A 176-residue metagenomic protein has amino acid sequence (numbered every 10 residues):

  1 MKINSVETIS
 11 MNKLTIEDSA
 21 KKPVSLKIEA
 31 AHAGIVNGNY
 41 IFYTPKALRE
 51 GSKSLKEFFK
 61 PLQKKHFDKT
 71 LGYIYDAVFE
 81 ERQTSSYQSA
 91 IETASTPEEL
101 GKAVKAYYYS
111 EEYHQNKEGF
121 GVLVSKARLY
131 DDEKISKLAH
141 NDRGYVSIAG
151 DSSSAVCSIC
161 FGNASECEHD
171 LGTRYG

Functional and structural regions predicted by a protein language model:
M1-G176: Signature of dsDNA virion morphogenesis modules
